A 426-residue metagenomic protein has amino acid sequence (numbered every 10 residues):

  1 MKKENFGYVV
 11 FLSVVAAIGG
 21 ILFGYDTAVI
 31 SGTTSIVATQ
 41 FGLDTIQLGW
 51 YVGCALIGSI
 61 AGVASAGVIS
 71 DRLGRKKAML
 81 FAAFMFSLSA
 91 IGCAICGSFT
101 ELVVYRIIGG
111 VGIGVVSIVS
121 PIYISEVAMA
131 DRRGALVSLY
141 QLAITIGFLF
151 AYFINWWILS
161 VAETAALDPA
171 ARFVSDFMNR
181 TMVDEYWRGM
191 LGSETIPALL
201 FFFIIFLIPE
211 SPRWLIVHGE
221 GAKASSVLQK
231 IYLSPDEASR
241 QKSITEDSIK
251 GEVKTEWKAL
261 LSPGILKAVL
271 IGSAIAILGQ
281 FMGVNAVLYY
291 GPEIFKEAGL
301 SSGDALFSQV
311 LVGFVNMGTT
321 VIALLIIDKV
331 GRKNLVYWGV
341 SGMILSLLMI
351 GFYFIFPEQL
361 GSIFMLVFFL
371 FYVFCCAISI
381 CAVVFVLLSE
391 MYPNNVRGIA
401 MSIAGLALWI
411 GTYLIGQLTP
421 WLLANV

Functional and structural regions predicted by a protein language model:
M1-A222, V227, K250-V426: Alpha-helical transmembrane bundle of multi-pass membrane proteins
P235-I249: Short, well-structured alpha-helical segments
